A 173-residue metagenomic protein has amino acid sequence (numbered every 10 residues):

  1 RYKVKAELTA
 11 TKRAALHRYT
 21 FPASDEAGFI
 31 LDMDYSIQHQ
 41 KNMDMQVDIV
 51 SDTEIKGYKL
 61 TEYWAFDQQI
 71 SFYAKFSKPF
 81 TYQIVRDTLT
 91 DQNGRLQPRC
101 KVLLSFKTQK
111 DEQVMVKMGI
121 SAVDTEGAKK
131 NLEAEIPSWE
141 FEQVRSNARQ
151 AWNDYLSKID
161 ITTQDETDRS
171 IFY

Functional and structural regions predicted by a protein language model:
R1-Y173: Beta-sandwich/jelly-roll carbohydrate-recognition scaffolds of carbohydrate-active enzymes
